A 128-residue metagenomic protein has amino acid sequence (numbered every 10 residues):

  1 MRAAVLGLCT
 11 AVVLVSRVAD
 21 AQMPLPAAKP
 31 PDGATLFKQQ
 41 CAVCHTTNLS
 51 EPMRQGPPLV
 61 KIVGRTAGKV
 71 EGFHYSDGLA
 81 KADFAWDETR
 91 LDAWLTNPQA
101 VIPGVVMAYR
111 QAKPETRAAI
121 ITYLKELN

Functional and structural regions predicted by a protein language model:
M1-L8: Bacterial N-terminal signal peptides that target proteins for export
V12-D20: C-terminal segment of classical bacterial N-terminal signal peptides
A19-K38, E51-P52: Electrostatic cytochrome c docking/interface patches
G33, K38-T47, I120, L124: The canonical Cys-X-X-Cys-His
H45-E51, G64: Detector for the c-type heme attachment site
M53-P58: Short cysteine/histidine-rich zinc-coordinating motifs and their immediately flanking basic loops
K69-T89: Short Fe-S-cluster ligation motifs
D87-N128: C-terminal capping alpha-helices of c-type cytochrome domains
